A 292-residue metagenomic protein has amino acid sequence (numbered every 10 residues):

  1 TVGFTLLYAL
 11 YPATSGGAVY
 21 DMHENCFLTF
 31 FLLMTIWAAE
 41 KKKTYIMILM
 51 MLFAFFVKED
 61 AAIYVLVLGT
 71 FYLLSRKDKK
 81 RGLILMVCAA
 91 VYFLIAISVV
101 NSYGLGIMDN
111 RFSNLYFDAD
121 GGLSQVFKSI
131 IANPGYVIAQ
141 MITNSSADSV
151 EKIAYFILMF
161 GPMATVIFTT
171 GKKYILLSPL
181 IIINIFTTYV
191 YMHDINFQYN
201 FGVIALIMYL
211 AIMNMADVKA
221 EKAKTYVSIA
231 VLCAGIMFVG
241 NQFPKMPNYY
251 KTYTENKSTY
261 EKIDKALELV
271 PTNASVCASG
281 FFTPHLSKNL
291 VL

Functional and structural regions predicted by a protein language model:
G3-P12, M51, F55: Short helix- or helix-capping micro-motifs that position conserved polar/aromatic residues at function-defining sites
L7, C26-M51: Specific aromatic-rich, kink-prone transmembrane helix
G17-N25: Short acidic/glycine- and proline-prone juxtamembrane loop motifs at membrane-interface regions of multi-pass membrane
I63, I175-A220: Hydrophobic/aromatic-rich transmembrane helices and adjacent perimembrane loops
Y64-V91: Perimembrane helix-loop-helix junctions
M86-A90, D217-F243: Signature aromatic-anchored transmembrane alpha helix within multi-pass, membrane-resident enzymes that catalyze glycan
Q140, E151-I181: Hydrophobic, aromatic-rich transmembrane alpha-helices and their immediate juxtamembrane boundary segments
A266-L292: Short periplasmic/luminal acceptor-recognition loop of GT-C membrane glycosyltransferases, typified by
